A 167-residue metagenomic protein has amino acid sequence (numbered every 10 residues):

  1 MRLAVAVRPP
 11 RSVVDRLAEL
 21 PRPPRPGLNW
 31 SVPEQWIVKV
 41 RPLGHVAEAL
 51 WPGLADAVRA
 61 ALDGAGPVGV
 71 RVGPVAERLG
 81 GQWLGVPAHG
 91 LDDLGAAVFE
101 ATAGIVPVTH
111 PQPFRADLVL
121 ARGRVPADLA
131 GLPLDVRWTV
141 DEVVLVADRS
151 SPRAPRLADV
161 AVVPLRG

Functional and structural regions predicted by a protein language model:
M1-G167: Histidine-dependent nucleotide/RNA phosphoesterase domain, centered on the 2H-phosphoesterase fold with its duplicated
